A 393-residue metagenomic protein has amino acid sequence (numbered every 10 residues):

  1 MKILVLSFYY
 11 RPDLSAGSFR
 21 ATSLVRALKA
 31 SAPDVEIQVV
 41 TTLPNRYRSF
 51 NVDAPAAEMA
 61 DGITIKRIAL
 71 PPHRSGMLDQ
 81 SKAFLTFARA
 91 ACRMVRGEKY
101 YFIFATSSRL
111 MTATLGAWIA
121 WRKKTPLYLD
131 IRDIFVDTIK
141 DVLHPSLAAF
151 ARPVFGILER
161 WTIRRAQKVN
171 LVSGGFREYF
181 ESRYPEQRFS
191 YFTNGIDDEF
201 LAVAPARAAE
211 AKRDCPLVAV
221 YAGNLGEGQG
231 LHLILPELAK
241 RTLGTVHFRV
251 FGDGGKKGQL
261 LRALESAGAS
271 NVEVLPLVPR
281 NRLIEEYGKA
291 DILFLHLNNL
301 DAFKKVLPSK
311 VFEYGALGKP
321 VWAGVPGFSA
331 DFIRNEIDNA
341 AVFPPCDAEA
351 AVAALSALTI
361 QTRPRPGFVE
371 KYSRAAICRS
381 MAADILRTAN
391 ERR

Functional and structural regions predicted by a protein language model:
M1-T64, P236-T242, L386, R393: N-terminal subdomain of nucleotide-sugar transferases
L43, G175, G195: Carbohydrate-associated surface elements
V52-D53, S190-Y191, I196-C215, G230 (+1 more regions): Acidic anion/phosphate-binding donor-loop and adjacent secondary structure in glycosyltransferase catalytic cores
C92-R93, M111-T114, W118-R122, F135 (+1 more regions): Membrane-proximal helix-turn-helix segments that form the acceptor-binding/catalytic region of lipid-linked
A211-Q229, L235-L238, R249, I377: Conserved donor-binding/catalytic core segment of Leloir-type glycosyltransferases
Q229, P279-E286, L293-G315, V321-F332 (+1 more regions): Nucleotide-sugar-dependent
G252, G258-E285: Nucleotide-activated donor-binding/catalytic signature segment of Leloir-type glycosyltransferases, i.e., the conserved
P345-A350, S356-A389: A charged, aromatic-enriched C-terminal amphipathic alpha-helix characteristic of glycosyltransferases across folds
